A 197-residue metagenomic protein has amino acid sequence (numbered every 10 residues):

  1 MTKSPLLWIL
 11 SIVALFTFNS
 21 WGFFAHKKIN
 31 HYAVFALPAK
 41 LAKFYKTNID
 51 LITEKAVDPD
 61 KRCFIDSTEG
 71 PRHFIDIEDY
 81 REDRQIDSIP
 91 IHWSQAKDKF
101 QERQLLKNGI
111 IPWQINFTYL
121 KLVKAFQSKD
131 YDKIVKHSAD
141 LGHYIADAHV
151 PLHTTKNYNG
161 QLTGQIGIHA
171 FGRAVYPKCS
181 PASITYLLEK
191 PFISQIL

Functional and structural regions predicted by a protein language model:
M1-W8: Bacterial N-terminal signal peptides that target proteins for export
T2, N19-D140, K156-L197: N-terminal, motif-rich segments that launch catalysis or mediate targeting to/interaction with membranes, typified by
I9-T17: Bacterial N-terminal signal peptides
V13, H31-Y32, A148: Intrinsically disordered, low-complexity segments enriched in polar/charged small residues
I145-G160: Catalytic Zn2+-binding segment of zinc metalloproteases
